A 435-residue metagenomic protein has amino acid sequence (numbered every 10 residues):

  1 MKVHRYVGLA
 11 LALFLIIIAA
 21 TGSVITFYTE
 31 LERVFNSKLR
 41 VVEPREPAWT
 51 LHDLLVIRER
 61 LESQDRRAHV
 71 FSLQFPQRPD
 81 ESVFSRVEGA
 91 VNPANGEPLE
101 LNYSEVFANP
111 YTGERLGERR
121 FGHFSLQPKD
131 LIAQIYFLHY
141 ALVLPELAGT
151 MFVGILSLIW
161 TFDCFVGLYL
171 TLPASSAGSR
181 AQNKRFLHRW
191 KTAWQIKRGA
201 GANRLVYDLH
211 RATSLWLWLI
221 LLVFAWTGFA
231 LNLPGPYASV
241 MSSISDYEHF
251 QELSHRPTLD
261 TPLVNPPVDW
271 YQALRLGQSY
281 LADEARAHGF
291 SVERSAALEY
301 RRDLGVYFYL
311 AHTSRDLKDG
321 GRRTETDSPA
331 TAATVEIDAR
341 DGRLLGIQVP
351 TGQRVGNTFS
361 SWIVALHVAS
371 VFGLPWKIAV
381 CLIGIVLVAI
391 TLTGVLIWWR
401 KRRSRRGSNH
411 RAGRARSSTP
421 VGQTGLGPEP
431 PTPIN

Functional and structural regions predicted by a protein language model:
M1-N435: Conserved histidines in hydrophobic membrane contexts and catalytic metal-binding motifs
